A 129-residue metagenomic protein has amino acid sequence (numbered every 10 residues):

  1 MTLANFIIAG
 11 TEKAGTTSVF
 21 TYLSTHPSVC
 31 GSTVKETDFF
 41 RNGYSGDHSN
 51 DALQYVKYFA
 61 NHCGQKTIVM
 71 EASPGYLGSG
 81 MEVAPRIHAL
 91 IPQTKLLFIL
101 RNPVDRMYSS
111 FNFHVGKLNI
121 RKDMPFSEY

Functional and structural regions predicted by a protein language model:
M1-G78, R86-I99, P103-Y129: PAPS-dependent sulfotransferase catalytic core
